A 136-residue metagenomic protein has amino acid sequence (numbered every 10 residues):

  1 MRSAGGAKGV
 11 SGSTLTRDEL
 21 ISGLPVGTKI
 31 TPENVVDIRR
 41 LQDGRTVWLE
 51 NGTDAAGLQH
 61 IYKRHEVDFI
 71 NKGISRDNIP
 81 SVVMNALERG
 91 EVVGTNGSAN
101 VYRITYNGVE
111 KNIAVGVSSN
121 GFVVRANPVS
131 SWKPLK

Functional and structural regions predicted by a protein language model:
M1-K136: Ribonuclease/tRNase effector modules and their secretory precursors
